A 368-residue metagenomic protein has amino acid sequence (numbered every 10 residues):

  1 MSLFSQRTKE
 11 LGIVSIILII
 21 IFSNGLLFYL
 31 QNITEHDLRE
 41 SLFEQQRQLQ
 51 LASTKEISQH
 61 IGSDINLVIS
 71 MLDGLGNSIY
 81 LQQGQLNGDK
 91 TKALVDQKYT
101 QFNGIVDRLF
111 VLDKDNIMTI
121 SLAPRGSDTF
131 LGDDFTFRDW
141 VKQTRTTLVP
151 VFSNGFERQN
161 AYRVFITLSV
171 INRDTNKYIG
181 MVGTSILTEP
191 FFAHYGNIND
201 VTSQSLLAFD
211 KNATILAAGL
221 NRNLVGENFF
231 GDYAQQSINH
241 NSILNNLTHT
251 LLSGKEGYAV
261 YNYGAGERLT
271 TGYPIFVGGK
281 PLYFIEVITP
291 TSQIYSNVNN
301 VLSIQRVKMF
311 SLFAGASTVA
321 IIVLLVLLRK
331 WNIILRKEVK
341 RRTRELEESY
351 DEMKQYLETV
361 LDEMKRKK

Functional and structural regions predicted by a protein language model:
L3-L38, S311-I322: Extreme N-terminal signal-anchor transmembrane helix of membrane signaling/transducer proteins, especially in bacteria
G12-I13, F22-L86, Q97, Q101-D107 (+2 more regions): Juxtamembrane extracytoplasmic/periplasmic/luminal helical "stalk" adjacent to the first N-terminal
G88-I105, G126, D134, T175 (+1 more regions): Solvent-exposed, extracytoplasmic
D89-A93, P124-F156, N223-V260: Extracytoplasmic/periplasmic sensor domains and loops in membrane signaling proteins
T100-I105, L109, D115-A193, N197: Extracytoplasmic/periplasmic ligand-binding sensor regions of membrane-associated signaling proteins
T147, E157-G183, D200, Y263-E286 (+1 more regions): Extracytoplasmic
A234-K308: Extracellular/periplasmic juxtamembrane segments that couple receptor/chemosensory ectodomains to their
G315-K368: Amphipathic alpha-helical coiled-coil "transmission" helices that mediate dimerization and conformational coupling
